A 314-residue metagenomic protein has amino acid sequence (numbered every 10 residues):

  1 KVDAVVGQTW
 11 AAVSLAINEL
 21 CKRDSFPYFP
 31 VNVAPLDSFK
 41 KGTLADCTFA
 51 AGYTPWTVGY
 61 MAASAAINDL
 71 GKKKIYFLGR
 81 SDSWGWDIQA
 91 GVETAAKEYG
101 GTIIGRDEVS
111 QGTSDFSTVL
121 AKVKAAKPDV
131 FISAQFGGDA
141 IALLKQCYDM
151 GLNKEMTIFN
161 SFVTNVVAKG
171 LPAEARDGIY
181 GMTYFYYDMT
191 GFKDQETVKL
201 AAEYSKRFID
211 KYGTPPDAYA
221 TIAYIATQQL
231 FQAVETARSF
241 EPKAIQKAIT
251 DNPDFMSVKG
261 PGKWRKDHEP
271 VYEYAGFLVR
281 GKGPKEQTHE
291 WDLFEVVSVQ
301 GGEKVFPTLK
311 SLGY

Functional and structural regions predicted by a protein language model:
K1, V58-M61, E108-K122: Structural motif
K1-V2, N18-F26, I67-K72, E93-G101 (+5 more regions): Sec-exported extracytoplasmic/periplasmic mature domains
V2-R106, T157-G181: Extracytoplasmic ligand/sensor domains, especially the bilobed periplasmic-binding protein
G7, F77-R80, P215-I222, K243-I245 (+1 more regions): Surface-exposed patches in mature extracellular/periplasmic domains of secreted proteins
A11-K22, P128-M150, A226-Q229: Hydrophobic alpha-helical
N18, A63-S64, S117-A121, I141: Short hydrophobic/charged patches on amphipathic alpha-helices used for structural packing and interfaces
C147-Y224, E235-T236, F240, W291-G313: Extracellular/periplasmic periplasmic-binding protein-like sensory domains
D177, T250-Y314: Solvent-exposed, acidic/polar segments of extracytosolic/periplasmic ligand-binding ectodomains
